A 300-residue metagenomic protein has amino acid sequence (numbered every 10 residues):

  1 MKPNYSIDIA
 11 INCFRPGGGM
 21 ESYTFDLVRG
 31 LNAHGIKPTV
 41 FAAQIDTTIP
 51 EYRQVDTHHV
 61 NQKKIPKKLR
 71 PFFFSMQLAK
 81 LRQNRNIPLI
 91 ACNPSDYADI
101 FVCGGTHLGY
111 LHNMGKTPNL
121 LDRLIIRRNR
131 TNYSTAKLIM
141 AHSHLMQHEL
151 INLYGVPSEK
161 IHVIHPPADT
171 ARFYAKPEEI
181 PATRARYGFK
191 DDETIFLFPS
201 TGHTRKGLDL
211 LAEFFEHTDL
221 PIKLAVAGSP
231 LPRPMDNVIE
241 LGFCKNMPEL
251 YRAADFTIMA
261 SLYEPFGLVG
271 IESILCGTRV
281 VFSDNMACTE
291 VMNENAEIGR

Functional and structural regions predicted by a protein language model:
L145, P167: Carbohydrate-associated surface elements
I151, A168-A185, D192: Acidic anion/phosphate-binding donor-loop and adjacent secondary structure in glycosyltransferase catalytic cores
K190-K206, A212-F215: Conserved donor-binding/catalytic core segment of Leloir-type glycosyltransferases
F243, L250-A254: Short alpha-helical donor nucleotide-sugar binding micro-motif in glycosyltransferases
L262: Aromatic "clamp/platform" in nucleotide-sugar-dependent glycosyltransferases that forms part of the donor/acceptor
G267-G270, C288: Short glycine/serine-rich donor-binding loops of glycosyltransferases
R279-F282: Short hydrophobic beta-strand element within catalytic cores of glycosyltransferases and related nucleotide-activated
D284-R300: Short acidic/histidine- and often glycine-rich active-site loop of Leloir-type glycosyltransferases that engages
